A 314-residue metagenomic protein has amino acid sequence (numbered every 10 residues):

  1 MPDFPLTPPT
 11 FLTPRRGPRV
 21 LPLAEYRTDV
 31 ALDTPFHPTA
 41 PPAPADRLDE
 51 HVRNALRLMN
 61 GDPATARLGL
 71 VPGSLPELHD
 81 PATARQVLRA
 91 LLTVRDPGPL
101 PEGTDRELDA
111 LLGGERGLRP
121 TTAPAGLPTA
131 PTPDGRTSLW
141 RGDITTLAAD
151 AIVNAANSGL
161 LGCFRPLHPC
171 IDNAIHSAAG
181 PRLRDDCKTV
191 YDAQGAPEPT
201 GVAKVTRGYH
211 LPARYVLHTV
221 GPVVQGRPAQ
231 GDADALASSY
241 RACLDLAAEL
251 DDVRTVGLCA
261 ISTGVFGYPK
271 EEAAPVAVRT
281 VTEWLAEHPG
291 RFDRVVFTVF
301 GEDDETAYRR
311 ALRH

Functional and structural regions predicted by a protein language model:
M1-H314: Macrodomain-like recognition of ADP-ribose-binding/processing modules
